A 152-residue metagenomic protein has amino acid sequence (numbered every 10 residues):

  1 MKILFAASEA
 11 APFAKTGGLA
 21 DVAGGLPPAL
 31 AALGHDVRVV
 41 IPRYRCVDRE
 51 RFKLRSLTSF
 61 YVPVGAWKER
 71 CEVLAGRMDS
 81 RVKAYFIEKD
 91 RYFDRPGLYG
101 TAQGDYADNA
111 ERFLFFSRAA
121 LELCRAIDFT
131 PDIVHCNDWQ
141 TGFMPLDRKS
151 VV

Functional and structural regions predicted by a protein language model:
M1-G76: N-terminal subdomain of nucleotide-sugar transferases
L4-A6, F86, H135: Structural motif
H35-V37, A84, P131: Hydrophobic anchor at the start of a short beta-strand that flanks the dinucleotide cofactor-binding loop
R43-I127: A conserved catalytic-core segment of Leloir-type glycosyltransferases
T130, F143-L146: Active-site and adjacent substrate-binding regions of carbohydrate-active enzymes
N137-T141: Short His-centered aromatic/hydrophobic patch
K149-V152: Conserved small/polar residues in nucleotide/adenosyl-binding loops
